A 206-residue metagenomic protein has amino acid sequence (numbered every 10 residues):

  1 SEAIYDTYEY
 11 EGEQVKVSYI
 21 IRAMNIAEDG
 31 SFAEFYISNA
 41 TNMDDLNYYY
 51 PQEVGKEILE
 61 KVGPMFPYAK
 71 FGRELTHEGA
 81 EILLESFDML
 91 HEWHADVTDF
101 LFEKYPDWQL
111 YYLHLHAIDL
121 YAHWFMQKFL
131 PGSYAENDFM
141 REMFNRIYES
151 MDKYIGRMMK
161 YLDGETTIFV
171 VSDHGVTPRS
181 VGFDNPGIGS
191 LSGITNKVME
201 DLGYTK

Functional and structural regions predicted by a protein language model:
S1-Y134, K206: His/Asp/Glu-rich, glycine-adjacent segments that coordinate divalent cations and/or stabilize oxyanion chemistry on
S38, D99, G132-R141, N145 (+1 more regions): Acidic, His- and aromatic-enriched active-site or binding-groove loops in soluble protein domains that engage sugars
H91, A95, M151-D152, L191-T195: A structural signal for well-ordered alpha-helical scaffolds and beta->alpha junctions
V97-K104, I147-S150, Y154-Y161, V198-D201: Generic, well-ordered alpha-helical scaffold segments in large soluble proteins
W124-Y161: Extended hydrophobic/aromatic segments used for targeting, binding, or gating
M126-G132, T177-G182, M199-Y204: Short regulatory "switch" loops immediately downstream of catalytic or recognition motifs within protein catalytic
Y148-S190: Metal-dependent active-site segment of extracytoplasmic phospho-/sulfohydrolases and closely related
